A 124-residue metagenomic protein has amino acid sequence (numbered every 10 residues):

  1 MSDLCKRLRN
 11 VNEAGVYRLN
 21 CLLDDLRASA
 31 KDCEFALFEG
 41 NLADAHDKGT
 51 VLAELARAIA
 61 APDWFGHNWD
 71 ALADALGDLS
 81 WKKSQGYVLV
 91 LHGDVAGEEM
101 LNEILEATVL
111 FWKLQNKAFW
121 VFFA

Functional and structural regions predicted by a protein language model:
S2-A124: Positively charged, polar, low-complexity stretches
